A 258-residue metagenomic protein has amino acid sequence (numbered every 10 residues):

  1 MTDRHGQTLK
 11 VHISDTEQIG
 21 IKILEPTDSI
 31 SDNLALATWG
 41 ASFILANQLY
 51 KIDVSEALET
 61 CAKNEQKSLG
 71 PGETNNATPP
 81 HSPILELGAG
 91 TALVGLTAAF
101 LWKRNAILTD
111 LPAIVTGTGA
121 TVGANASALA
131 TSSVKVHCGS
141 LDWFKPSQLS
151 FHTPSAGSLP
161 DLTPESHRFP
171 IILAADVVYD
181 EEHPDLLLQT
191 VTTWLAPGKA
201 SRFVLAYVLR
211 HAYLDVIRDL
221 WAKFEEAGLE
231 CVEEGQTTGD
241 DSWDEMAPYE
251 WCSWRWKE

Functional and structural regions predicted by a protein language model:
M1-E258: S-adenosylmethionine-dependent methyltransferases
